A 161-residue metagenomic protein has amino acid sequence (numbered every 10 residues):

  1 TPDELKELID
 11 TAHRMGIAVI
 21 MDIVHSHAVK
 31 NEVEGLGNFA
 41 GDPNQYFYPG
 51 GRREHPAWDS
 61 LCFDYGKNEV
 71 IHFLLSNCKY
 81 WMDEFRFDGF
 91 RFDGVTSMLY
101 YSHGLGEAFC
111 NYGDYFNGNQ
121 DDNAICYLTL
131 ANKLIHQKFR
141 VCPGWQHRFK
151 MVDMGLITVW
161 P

Functional and structural regions predicted by a protein language model:
T1-Q120, A131: Substrate-binding/active-site clefts of carbohydrate-active enzymes
R86-D88, S102-P161: Conserved alpha/beta catalytic core and glycan-binding cleft of carbohydrate-active enzymes
